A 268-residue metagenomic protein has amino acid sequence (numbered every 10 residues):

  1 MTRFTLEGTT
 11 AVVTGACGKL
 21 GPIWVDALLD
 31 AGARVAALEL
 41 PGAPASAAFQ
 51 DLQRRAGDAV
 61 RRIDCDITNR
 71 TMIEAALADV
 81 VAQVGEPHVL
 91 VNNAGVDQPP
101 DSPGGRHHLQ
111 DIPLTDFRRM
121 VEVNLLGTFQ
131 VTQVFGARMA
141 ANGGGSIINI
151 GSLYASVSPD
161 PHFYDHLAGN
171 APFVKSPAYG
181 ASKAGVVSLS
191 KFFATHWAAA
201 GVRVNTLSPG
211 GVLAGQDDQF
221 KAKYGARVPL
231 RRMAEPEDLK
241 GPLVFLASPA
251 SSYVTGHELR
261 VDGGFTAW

Functional and structural regions predicted by a protein language model:
T2, R106, H166, V244 (+1 more regions): Short C-terminal tail/terminal secondary-structure segment of NAD(P)H-dependent dehydrogenase/reductase domains
R3-A36, F193: Canonical Rossmann dinucleotide-binding motif of NAD(H)/NADP(H)-dependent dehydrogenases/reductases, specifically
A33-A48: Conserved glycine-rich Rossmann-like NAD(P)H-binding loop of the short-chain dehydrogenase/reductase
A75-A82, D101, G105-D111, T115-E122: Active-site Tyr-X3-Lys motif and surrounding loop/helix of classical short-chain dehydrogenase/reductase
H88, V96, Q110-F129, G144 (+5 more regions): Catalytic Tyr-X3-Lys loop
L114, I148-G185, S190-A198: Catalytic loop of short-chain dehydrogenase/reductase
A198, R203, V254-G256: Short, small/polar-rich loop/turn modules that mediate ligand/substrate recognition or access, typified
V228-L239, A250: A conserved structural motif in NAD(P)-dependent oxidoreductases
